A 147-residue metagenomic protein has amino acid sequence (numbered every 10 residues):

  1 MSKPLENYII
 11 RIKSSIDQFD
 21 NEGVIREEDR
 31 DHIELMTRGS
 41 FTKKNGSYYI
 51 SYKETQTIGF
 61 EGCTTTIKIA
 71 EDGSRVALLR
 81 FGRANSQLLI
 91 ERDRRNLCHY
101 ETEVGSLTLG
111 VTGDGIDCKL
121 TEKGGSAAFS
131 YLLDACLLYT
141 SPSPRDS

Functional and structural regions predicted by a protein language model:
M1-K44: Charge-rich, low-complexity N-terminal segments
L5-I9, K44-S51, V76-A77, K123-F129: Short, hydrophobic/aromatic-rich segments at coil-to-beta transitions
I9-D20, K53-T55, T112-D114, S130-L132: Generic short beta-strand segments
H32-S86: Short, well-structured hydrophobic secondary-structure segments
F41-N45, I69-D72, E101-G105, K123 (+1 more regions): A short, structured loop/turn motif at beta-sheet edges
G82-A128: Acidic, glycine-rich flexible loop segments
Y139-D146: Conserved small/polar residues in nucleotide/adenosyl-binding loops
